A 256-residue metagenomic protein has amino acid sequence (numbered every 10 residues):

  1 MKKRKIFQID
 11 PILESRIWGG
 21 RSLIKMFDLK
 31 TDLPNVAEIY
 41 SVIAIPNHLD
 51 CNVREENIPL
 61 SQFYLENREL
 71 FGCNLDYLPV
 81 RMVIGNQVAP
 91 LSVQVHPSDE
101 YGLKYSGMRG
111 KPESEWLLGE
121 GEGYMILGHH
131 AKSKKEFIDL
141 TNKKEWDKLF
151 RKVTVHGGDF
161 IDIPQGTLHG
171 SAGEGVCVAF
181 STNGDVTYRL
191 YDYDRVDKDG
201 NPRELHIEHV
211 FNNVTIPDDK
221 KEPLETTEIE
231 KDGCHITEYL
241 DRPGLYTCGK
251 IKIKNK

Functional and structural regions predicted by a protein language model:
M1-K132, D192-K221, E230, C234-T237 (+1 more regions): Transition-metal
L75-Y77, R109-G110, E145-K148, T154 (+2 more regions): Short solvent-exposed loop/turn micro-motifs enriched in small/polar/acidic residues
L91, E113, D159, T167 (+2 more regions): Structural beta-strand/beta-sheet cores of well-ordered domains, especially the beta-sheet scaffolds that support
V93-H96, T154-G173, F180-T182: Conserved metal-binding segment of the jelly-roll/cupin
P97, G121, T167, G175 (+2 more regions): A broadly conserved detector of short glycine/acidic/proline-rich loop/turn motifs that flank catalytic sites and bind
S114-E115, G170-D194: A short hydrophobic beta-strand segment most commonly corresponding to one strand of the jelly-roll/cupin
G123-G157, K256: A short beta-strand-loop-beta hairpin characteristic of the jelly-roll/cupin
T226-K256: Acidic/His-leaning functional-site neighborhoods
